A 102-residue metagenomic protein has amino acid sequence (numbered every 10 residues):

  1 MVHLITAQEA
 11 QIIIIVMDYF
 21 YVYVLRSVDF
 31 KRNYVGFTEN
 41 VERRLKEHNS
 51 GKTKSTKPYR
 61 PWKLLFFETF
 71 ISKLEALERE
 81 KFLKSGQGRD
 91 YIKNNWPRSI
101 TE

Functional and structural regions predicted by a protein language model:
M1-S55, R60, F67, I71-D90 (+1 more regions): GIY-YIG nuclease catalytic motif and its immediate N-terminal context
